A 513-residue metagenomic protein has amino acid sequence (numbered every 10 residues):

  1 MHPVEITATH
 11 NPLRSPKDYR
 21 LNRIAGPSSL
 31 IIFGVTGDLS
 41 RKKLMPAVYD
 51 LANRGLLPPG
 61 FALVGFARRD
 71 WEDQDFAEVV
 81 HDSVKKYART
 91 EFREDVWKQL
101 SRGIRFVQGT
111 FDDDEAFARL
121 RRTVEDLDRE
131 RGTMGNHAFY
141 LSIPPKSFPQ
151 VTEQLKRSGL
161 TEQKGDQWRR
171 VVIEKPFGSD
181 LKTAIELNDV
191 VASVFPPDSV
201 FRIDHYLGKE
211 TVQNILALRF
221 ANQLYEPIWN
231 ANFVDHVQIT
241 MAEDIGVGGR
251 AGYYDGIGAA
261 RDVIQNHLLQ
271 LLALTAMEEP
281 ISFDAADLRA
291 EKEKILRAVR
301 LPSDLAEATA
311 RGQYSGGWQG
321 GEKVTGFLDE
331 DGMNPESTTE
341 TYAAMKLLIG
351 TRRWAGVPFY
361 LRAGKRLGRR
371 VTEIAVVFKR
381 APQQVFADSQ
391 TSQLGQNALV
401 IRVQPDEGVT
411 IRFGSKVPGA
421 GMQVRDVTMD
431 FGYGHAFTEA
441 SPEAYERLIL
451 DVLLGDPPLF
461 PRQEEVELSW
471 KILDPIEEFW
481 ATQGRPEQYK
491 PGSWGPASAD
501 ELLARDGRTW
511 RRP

Functional and structural regions predicted by a protein language model:
M1-I173, F177-P513: Secretory/organelle targeting and membrane-embedding segments
